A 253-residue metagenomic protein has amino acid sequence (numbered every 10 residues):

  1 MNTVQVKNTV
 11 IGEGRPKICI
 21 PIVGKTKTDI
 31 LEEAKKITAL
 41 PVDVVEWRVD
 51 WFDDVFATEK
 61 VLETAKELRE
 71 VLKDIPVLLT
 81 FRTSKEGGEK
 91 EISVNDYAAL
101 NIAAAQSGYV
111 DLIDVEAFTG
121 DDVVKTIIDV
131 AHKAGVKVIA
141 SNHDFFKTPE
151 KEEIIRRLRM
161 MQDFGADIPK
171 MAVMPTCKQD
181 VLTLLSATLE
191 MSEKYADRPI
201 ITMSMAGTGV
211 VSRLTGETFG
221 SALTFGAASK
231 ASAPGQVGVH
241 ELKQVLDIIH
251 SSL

Functional and structural regions predicted by a protein language model:
M1-Q5, K60-V61, T183-L184, A206-G207: Short amphipathic alpha-helical surface micro-motifs
M1-V10, S251-L253: Short, Lys/Arg-enriched, disordered terminal segments
N2-V4, G12-K133, H143-K147: Active-site beta->alpha loop and helix N-cap motifs at the rims of alpha/beta catalytic domains
V6-T9, E67-L68, D96, K151-Q162: Short N-terminal signal/transit or membrane-insertion segments and the immediately adjacent low-complexity/disordered
T9-I11, L31, L223, G235: Generic detector of intrinsically disordered, low-complexity, polar/charged segments
I102, L112, A117-L253: Catalytic alpha/beta core domains of metabolic enzymes, predominantly
